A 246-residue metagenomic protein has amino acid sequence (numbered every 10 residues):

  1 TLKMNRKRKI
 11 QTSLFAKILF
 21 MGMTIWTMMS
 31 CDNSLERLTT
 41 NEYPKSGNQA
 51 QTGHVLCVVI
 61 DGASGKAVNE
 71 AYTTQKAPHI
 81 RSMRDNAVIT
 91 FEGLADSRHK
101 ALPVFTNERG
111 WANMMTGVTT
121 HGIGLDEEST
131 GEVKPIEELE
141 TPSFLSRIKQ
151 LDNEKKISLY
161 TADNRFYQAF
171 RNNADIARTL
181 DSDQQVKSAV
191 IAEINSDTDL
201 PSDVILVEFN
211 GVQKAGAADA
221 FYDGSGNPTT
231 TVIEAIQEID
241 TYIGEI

Functional and structural regions predicted by a protein language model:
T1-M29: Sec-dependent bacterial lipoprotein signal peptides
W26-V55: Bacterial Sec-dependent N-terminal signal peptides
Q51-L56, N86-F91, R109, L151-S158 (+1 more regions): Loop/turn elements at helix/coil->beta-strand transitions in domains of secreted/extracellular proteins
T52-G65, S82-M83, M114, I148 (+3 more regions): Beta-strand elements within well-structured catalytic alpha/beta cores of enzymes that handle phosphate/sulfate esters
V58-A63, G93-S97, G117-T119, E128 (+2 more regions): Active-site-proximal beta-strand/loop segments in catalytic clefts of secreted hydrolases
V68-G110: Short, structured active-site-proximal loop/turn typified by the sulfatase FGly-forming signature C/S-X-P-X-R
H121-D183: Catalytic-site neighborhoods of secreted/periplasmic enzymes that process anionic sulfate/phosphate groups
R165-A177, S196-T241: Active-site His/acidic residue clusters
